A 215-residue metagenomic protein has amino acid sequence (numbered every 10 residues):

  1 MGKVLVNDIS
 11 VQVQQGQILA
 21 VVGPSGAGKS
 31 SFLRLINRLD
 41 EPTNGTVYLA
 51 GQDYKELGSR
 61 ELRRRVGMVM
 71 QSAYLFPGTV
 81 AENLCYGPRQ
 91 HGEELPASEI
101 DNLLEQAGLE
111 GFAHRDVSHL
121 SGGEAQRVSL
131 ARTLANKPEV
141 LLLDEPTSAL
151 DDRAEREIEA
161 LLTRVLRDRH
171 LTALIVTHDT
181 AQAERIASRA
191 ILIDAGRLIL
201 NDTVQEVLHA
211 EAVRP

Functional and structural regions predicted by a protein language model:
N37: Helix-to-loop junction immediately C-terminal to a conserved catalytic motif
L95-F112: Conserved ABC ATPase "signature" region
D116-L120, E124: Conserved ABC ATPase signature
K137: Conserved catalytic motifs of ABC-family nucleotide-binding domains
L141-D144: Catalytic Walker B motif of ABC-type/P-loop ATPase nucleotide-binding domains
D152-A154: Helix N-cap at the start of a conserved alpha-helix in ABC-type nucleotide-binding domains
